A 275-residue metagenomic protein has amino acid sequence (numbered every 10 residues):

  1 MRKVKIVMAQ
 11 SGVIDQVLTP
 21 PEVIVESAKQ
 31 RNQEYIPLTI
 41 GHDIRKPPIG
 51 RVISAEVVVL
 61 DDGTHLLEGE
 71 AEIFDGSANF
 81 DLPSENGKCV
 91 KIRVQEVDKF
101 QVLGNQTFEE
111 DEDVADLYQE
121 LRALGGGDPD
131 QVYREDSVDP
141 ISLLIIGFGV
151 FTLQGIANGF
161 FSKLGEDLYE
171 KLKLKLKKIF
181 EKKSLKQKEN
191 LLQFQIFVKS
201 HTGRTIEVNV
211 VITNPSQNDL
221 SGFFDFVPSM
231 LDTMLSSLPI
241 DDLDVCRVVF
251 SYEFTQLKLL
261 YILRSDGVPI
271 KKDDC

Functional and structural regions predicted by a protein language model:
R2-E135, K199-N214, N218-D232: Membrane-active, amphipathic/fusogenic segments and juxtamembrane/transmembrane anchors that bind or insert into lipid
T64-E72, Q256-R264, K271: Generic recognition of long tandem-repeat/solenoid scaffolds
P83-N86, L143, N190-I196: Short, functional N-terminal and low-complexity linear motifs
Q119-G126, K177, E181, L185 (+2 more regions): Generic surface-pattern signal
G126-Q187: Membrane-inserting effector segments that mediate pore formation, membrane fusion, or transient membrane insertion
I145-T152, T255-D266: Short, charged low-complexity intrinsically disordered segments located at boundaries of structured domains
L185-L263: Amphipathic, membrane-inserting segments
